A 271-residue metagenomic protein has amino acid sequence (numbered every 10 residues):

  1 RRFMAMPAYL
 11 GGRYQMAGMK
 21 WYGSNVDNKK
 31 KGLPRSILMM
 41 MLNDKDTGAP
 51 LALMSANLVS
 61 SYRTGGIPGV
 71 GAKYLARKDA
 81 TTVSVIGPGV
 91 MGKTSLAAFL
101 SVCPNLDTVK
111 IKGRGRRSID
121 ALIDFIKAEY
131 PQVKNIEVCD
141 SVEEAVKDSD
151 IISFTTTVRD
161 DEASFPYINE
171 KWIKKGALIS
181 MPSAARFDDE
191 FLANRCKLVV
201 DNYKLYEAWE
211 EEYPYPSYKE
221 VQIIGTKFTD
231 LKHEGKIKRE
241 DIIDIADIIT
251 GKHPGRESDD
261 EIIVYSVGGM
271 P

Functional and structural regions predicted by a protein language model:
R1-R63, I67-G69, D79, P271: N-terminal ligand-binding/catalytic initiation module
L75-T82, N105-L106, K174-K175: Short helix-loop-beta connector
G87-G89: Glycine-rich Rossmann-fold phosphate-binding loop(s) that bind the pyrophosphate of adenine dinucleotide cofactors
V102-Y130: NAD(P)-binding Rossmann-fold cofactor-contacting core
K134-S149, I168: Short acidic low-complexity segments
K147-D148, R159-A177: Rossmann-fold NAD(P) dinucleotide-binding segment
T156-D160, S183-A184, Y203: Short glycine-/small-residue-rich Rossmann-like dinucleotide-binding loops
A185-R186, E190-P271: Adenosine-phosphate binding glycine-rich loop
